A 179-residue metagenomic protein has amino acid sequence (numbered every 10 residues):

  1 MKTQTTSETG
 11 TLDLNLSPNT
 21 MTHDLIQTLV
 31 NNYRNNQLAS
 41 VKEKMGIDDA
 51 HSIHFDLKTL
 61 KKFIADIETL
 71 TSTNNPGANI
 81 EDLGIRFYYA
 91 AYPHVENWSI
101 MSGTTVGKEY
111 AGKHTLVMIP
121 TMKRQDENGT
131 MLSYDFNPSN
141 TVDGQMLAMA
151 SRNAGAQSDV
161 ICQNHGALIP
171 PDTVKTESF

Functional and structural regions predicted by a protein language model:
M1-K58, L70-I80, A91-F179: Detector for the mature cores of small, proteolytically processed and post-translationally modified peptide effectors
I64-I67: Low-complexity, Ser/Thr/Pro-rich intrinsically disordered linker/stalk segments at domain junctions
